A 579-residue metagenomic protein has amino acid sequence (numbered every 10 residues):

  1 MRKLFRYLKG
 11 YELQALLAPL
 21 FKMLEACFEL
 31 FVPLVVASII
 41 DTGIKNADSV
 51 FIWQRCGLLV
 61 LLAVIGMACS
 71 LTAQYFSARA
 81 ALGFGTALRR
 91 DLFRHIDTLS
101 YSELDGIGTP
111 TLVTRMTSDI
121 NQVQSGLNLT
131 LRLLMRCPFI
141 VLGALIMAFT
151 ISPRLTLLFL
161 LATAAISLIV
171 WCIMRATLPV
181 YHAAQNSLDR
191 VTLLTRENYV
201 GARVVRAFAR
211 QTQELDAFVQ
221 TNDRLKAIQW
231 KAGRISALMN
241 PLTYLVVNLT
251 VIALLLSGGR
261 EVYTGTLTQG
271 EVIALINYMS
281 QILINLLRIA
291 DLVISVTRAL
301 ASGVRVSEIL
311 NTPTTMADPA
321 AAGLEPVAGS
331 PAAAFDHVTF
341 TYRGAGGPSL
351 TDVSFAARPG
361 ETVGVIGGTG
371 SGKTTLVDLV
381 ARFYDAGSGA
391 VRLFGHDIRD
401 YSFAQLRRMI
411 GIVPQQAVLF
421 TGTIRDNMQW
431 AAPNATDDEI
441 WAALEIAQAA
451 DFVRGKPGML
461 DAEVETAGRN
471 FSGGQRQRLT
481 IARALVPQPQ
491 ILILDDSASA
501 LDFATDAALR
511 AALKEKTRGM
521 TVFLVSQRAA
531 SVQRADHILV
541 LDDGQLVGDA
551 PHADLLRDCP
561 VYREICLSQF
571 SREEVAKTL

Functional and structural regions predicted by a protein language model:
F5, L13-L34, R55, L59 (+5 more regions): Alpha-helical segments in transporter systems
K9, A15-T72, F76, F149-R154 (+2 more regions): Transmembrane helix-loop-helix hairpins at lipid-water interfaces of multipass membrane proteins, especially the type-1
G10, Q14-C27, N128-A183, L256-L267 (+1 more regions): Transmembrane helices of ABC transporter permease
G10-L13, T98-S102, S118-L127, L131 (+7 more regions): An intracellular "coupling" helix at the cytosolic face of ABC transporter transmembrane type-1 domains
A47-F51, M147-L161, K231-R305, I309-L310: Helix-loop-helix
L92, I96, V205, V306 (+1 more regions): Helix-loop junctions and hydrophobic alpha-helical segments within the transmembrane domains of large membrane
I96, F218, V306, F335-H337: Conserved catalytic Walker-motif region of ABC-type ATPase nucleotide-binding domains
P326-L579: ABC-type nucleotide-binding domain
